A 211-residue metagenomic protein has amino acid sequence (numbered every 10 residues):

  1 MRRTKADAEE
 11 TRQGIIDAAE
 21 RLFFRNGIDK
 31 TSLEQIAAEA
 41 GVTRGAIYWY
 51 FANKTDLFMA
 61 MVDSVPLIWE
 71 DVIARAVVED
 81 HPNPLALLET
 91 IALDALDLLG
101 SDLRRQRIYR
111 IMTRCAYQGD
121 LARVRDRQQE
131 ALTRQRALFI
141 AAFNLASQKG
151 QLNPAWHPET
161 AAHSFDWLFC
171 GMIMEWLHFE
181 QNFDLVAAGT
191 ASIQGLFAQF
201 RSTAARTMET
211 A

Functional and structural regions predicted by a protein language model:
M1-N26, K30-V42, T55-M59: Basic, helix-initiating cap at the start of DNA-binding domains
R25-D29, D80, D102, K149: Short coil/turn segments at alpha/beta junctions that flank glycine-rich nucleotide-binding fingerprints
G41-F51: Short hydrophobic/aromatic patch on the recognition helix
A60, A74-R105, P158-F165, V186-T190 (+1 more regions): Hydrophobic alpha-helical connector segments
L67-E70, A74, A86, T90 (+3 more regions): Amphipathic alpha-helical packing segments from all-alpha helical-bundle domains
A86-L87, G100-Q129: Amphipathic alpha-helical segments used for helix-helix packing
D97-S101, R114, Q118, A141 (+3 more regions): Amphipathic C-terminal alpha-helical segment
